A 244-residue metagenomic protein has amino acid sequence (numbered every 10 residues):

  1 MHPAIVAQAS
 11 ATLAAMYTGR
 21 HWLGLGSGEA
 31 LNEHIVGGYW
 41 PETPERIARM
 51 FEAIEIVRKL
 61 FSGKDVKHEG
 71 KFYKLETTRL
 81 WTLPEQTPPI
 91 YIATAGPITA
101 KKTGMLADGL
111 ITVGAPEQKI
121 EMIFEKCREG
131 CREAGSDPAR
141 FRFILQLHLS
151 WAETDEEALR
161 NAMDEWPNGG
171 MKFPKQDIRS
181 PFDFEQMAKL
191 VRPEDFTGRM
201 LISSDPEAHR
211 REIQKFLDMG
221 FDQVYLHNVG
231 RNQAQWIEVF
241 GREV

Functional and structural regions predicted by a protein language model:
M1-E243: Active-site-adjacent structural elements that line small-molecule/cofactor binding pockets in enzymes
